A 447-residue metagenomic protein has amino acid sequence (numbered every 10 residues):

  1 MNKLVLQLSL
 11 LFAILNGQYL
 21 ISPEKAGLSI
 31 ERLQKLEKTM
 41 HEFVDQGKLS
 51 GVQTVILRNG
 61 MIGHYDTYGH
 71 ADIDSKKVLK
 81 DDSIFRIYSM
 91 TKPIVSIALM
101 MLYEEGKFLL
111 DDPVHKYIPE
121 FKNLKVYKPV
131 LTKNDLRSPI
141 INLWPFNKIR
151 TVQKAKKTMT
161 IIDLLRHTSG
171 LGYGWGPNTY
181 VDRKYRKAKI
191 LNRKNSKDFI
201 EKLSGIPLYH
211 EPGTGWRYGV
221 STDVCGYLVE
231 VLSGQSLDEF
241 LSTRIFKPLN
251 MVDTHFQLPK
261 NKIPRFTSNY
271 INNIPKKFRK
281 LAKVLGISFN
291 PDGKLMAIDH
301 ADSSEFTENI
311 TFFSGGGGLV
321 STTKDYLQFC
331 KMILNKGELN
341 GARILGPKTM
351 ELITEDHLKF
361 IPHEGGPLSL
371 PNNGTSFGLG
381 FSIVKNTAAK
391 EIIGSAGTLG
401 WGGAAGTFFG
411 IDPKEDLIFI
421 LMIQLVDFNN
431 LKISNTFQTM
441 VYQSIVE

Functional and structural regions predicted by a protein language model:
N2-L10: Sec-dependent signal peptide recognition, specifically the positively charged N-region followed immediately by
S9-G17: Hydrophobic h-region of N-terminal signal peptides that target proteins for export in Gram-negative bacteria
S22-I87, K107-L109, N123-L131, L431 (+1 more regions): Short, conserved catalytic-motif segment at the N-terminal edge
S29, K92, T322: Short, conserved phosphate/pyrophosphate- and ester-handling motifs at nucleotide-, phospho-/glycolipid
Q34-H41, T54, G60-I62, R86-V114 (+3 more regions): Active-site SXXK
H64-A71, G402, I423-V426: Short beta->alpha transition motifs characteristic of CBS
P119-I393: Short, surface-exposed loop or secondary-structure junction motifs that flank catalytic or metal-binding residues
F409-I411, D416-L425: Short, well-ordered beta-strand elements
